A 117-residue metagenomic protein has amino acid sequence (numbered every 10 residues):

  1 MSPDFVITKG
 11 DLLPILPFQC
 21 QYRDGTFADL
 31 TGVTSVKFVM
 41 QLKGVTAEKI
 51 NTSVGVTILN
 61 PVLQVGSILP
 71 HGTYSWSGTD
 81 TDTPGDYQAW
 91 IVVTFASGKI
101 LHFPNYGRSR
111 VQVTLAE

Functional and structural regions predicted by a protein language model:
M1-E117: Contiguous segments within soluble domain cores/interaction surfaces
